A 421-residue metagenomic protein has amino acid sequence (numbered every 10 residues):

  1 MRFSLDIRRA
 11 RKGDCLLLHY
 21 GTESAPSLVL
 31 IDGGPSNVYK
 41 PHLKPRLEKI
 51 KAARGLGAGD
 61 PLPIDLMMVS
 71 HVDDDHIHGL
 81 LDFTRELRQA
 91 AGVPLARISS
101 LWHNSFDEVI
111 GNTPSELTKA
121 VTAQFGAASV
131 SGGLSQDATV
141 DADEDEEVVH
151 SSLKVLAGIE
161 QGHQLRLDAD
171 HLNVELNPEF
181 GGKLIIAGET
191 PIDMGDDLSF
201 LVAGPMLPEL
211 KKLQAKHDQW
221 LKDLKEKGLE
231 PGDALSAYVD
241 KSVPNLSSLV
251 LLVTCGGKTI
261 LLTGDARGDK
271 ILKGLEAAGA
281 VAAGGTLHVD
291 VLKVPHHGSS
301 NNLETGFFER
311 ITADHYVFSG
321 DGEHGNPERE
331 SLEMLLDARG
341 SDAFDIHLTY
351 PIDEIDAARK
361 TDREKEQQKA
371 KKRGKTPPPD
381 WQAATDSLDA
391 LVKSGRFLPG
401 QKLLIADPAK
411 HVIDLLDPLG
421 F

Functional and structural regions predicted by a protein language model:
M1-F3, E86-T259, D342-D345, T349-F421: Flexible, acidic/histidine-containing loops and adjacent segments that form or flank the divalent-metal
M1-P63, P244-K270: Conserved beta-strand hairpin/beta-sheet module of binuclear metal-dependent hydrolase folds, prominently
L17-L18, H76-D82, N112-S115, L272-L275 (+3 more regions): A short acidic (Asp/Glu
P26-S27, P41-L101, V281-S299, R310-V317: Active-site metal-binding motif and surrounding structural segment of the metallo-beta-lactamase
D32-S36, V72, F106, P205-L207 (+4 more regions): Active-site metal-binding loops of divalent metal-dependent hydrolases
G33-P45, L221-L224, N301, E323: Acidic/histidine-rich helix-loop elements that form or flank divalent-metal/phosphate-binding sites at the catalytic
V38, L251-N302, F307: Long, well-ordered mid-to-C-terminal structural blocks that present hydrophobic/aromatic surfaces
A280-R396: Long, structured stretches of catalytic cores involved in phosphate-ester chemistry, encompassing
